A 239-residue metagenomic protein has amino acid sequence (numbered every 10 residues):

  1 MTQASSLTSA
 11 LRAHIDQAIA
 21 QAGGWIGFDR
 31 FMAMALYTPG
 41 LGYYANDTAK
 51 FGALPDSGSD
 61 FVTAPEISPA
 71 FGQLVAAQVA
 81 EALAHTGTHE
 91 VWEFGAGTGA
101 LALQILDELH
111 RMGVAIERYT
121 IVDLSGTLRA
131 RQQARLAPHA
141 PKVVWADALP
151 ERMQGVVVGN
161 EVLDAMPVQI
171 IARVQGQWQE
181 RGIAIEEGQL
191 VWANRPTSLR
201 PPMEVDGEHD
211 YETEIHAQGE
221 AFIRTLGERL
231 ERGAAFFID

Functional and structural regions predicted by a protein language model:
M1-F94, T98-M153: Rossmann-like AdoMet
H14-A18, L149-I238: Class I S-adenosyl-L-methionine
